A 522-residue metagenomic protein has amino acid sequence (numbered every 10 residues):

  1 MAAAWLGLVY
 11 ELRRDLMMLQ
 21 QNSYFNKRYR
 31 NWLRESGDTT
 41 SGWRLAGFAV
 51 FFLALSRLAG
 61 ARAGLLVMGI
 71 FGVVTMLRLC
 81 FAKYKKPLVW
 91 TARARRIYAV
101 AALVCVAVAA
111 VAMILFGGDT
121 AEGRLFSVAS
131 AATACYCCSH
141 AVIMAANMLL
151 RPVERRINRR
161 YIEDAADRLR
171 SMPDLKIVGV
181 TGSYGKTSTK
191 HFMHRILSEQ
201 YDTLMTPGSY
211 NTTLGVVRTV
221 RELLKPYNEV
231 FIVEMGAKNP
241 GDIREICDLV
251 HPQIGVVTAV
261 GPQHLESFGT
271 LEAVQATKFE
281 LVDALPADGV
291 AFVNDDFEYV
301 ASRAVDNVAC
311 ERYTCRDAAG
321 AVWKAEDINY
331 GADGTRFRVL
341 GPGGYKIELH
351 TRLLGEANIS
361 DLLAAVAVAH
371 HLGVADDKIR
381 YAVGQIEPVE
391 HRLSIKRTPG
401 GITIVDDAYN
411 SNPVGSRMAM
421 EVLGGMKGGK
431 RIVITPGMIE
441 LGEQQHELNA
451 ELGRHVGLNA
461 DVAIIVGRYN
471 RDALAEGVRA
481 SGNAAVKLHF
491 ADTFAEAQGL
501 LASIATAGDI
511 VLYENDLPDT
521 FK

Functional and structural regions predicted by a protein language model:
M1-R151, G344, A367-A375, Y381-H391 (+1 more regions): ATP-dependent carboxylate-amine ligase
L55, A61, T91, C105-E122 (+5 more regions): Extended acidic/charged loop-beta regions that coordinate divalent cations and stabilize anionic phosphate/carboxylate
A145-E163: N-terminal pre-Walker A segment at the start of P-loop NTPase domains
R160-S171, S394, G499: A short, basic/flexible loop-to-alpha-helix module at the beginning of a structural domain
A165-S209: Walker A (P-loop) phosphate-binding motif
E199-P226: Conserved substrate/cofactor phosphate-moiety recognition/catalytic segment in nucleotide-dependent phosphotransferases
N228-I243, I404-N410: Switch II (G3) loop of P-loop NTPases
V257-T403, G428-G429, A450, R454-V462 (+1 more regions): Acidic, Mg2+-coordinating active-site environments of NTP-dependent enzymes
